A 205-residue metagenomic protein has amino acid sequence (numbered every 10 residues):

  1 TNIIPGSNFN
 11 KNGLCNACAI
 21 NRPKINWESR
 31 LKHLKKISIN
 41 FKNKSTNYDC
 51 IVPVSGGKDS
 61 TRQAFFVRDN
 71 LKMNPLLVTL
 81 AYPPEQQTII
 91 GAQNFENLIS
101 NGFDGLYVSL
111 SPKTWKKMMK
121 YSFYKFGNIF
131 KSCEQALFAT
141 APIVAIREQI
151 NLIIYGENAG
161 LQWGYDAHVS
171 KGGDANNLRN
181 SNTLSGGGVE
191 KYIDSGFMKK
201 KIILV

Functional and structural regions predicted by a protein language model:
T1-I51, F66-V205: Nucleotide-activated chemistry modules centered on ATP-dependent adenylation/adenylyltransferase
C50-S60: Short, glycine-rich nucleotide/cofactor-binding loops
T61-F65: Conserved acetyl-CoA-binding loop-helix of GNAT-fold acetyltransferases
